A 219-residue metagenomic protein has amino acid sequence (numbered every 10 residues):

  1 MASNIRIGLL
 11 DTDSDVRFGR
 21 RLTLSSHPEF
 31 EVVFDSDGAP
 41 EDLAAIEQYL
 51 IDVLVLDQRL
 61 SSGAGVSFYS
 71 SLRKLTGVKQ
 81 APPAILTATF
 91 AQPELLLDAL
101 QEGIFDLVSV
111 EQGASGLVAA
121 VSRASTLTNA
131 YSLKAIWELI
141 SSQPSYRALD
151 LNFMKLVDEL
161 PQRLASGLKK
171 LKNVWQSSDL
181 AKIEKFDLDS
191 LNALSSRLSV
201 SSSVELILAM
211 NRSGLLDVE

Functional and structural regions predicted by a protein language model:
A2-V16, R20-L24, L54: Conserved acidic segment of CheY-like receiver
E29-G38, A45, V200: Short hydrophobic/Thr-rich beta-strand motif most characteristic of the beta2 strand and flanking loop of CheY-like
D42, V55-L75: Conserved phosphotransfer microenvironments
T76, Q80-A91: A short, hydrophobic beta-strand element within the central beta-sheet of small alpha/beta folds
Q112-K155: Short, flexible helix-to-coil linker/hinge segments that flank and couple to helix-turn-helix
P144-L188: Helix-turn-helix DNA-binding segment
D187, N192-E219: Basic, Lys/Arg-enriched C-terminal extension of HTH/homeodomain DNA-binding domains
